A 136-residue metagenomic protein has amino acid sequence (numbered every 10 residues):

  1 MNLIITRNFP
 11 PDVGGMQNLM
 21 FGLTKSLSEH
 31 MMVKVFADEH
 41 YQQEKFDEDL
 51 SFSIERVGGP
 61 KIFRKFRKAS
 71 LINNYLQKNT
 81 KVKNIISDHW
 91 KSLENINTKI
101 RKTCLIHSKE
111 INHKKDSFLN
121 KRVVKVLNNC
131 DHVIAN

Functional and structural regions predicted by a protein language model:
M1-L3: Extreme N-terminal starter segment of soluble prokaryotic enzymes
T6-V13, L19-R64: N-terminal strand-loop element at the rim of the active site of nucleotide-sugar-dependent glycosyltransferases
H30-M31, S51, V82, K99-I100 (+1 more regions): Short, well-ordered alpha-helix to beta-strand connector turns
F36, V57, L105-H107, N136: Generic beta-sheet signal
F66-R67, I100-T103, S108-N129: Nucleotide-sugar donor phosphate/pyrophosphate-binding loop at the beta->alpha transition of glycosyltransferases
S70-K81: Short, well-structured alpha-helical segments in soluble
I85-I86, N129-N136: A short beta-strand/loop micro-motif in the catalytic core of glycosyltransferases that engages the nucleotide-sugar
I86-S92: Short His-centered aromatic/hydrophobic patch
